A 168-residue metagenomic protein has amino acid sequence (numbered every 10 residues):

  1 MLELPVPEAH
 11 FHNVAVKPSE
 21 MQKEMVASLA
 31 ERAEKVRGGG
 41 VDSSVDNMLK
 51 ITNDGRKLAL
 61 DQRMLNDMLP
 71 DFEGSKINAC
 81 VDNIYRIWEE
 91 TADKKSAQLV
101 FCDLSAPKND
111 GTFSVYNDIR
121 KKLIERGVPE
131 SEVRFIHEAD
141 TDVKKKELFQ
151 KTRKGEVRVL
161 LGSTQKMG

Functional and structural regions predicted by a protein language model:
M1-F72, K76, I84-R86: Inter-lobe connector of SF1/SF2 helicase motors
N13, A97-L99, R158-V159: Residue-level preference for the first positions of well-ordered beta-strands
G40-I51, D93-I119: Conserved strand-helix element at the start of the C-terminal RecA-like helicase core
R63-M64, P107-D110, G168: Short catalytic/ligand-binding loop motif for oxyanion handling, primarily in non-cytosolic enzymes, centered on
I84-K95: Glycine-rich phosphate/diphosphate-binding loops that line cofactor/substrate pockets in enzymes
C102-L104, G162-K166: A short beta-strand-to-loop transition that corresponds to the Sensor-1 phosphate-sensing loop of AAA+ P-loop ATPases
R120, I124, P129-T164: Conserved helicase ATPase core of P-loop NTP-dependent helicases/translocases
